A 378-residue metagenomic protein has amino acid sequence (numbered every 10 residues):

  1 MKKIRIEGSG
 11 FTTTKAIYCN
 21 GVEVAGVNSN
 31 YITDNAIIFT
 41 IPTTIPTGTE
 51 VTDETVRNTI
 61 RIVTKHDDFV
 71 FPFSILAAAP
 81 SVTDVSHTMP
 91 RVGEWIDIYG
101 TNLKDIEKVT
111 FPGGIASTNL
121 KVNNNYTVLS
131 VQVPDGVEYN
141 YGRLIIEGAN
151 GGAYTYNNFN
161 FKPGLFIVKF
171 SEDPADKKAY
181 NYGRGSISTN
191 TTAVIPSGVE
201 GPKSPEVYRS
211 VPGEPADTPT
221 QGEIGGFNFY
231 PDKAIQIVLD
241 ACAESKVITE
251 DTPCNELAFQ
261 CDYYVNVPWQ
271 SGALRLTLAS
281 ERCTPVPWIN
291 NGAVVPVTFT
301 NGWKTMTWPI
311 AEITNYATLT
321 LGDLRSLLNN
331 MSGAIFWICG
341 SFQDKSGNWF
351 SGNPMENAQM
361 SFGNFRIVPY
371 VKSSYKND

Functional and structural regions predicted by a protein language model:
M1-P196, P202-T220, T320-R325: Ser/Thr/Pro-rich low-complexity tracts
M1-R5, R91-I96, I235-A241, D251-Q260: Contiguous beta-strand segments within globular domains
N20, P112, Y264, R275-E281 (+1 more regions): Predominantly extracellular/luminal cell-surface or secreted proteins
F39-T52, V131, I237-E250, T307-N329 (+1 more regions): Signal that preferentially marks extracellular ectodomain short beta-strand elements of beta-sandwich modules
E54-I60, L144, C261, T305-Q359 (+1 more regions): Extracellular beta-strand ligand-recognition surfaces/modules
N158-K169, F342-D378: Extracellular polysaccharide-targeting segments
E214-E256, E281-V294: Secreted extracellular polysaccharide-interacting domains
Q236, P253-T318: Extracellular ligand-binding interfaces
